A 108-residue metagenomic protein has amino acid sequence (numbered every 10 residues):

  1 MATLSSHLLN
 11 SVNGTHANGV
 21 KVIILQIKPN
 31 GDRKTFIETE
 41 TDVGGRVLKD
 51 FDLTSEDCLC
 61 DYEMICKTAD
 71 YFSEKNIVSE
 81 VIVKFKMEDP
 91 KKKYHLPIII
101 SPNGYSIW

Functional and structural regions predicted by a protein language model:
A2-E88, H95-P97: Beta-strand-dominated extracellular/periplasmic modules and repeats in secreted or surface-exposed proteins
Y94-W108: Compositionally biased low-complexity segments at domain edges in trafficked proteins and select soluble regulators
